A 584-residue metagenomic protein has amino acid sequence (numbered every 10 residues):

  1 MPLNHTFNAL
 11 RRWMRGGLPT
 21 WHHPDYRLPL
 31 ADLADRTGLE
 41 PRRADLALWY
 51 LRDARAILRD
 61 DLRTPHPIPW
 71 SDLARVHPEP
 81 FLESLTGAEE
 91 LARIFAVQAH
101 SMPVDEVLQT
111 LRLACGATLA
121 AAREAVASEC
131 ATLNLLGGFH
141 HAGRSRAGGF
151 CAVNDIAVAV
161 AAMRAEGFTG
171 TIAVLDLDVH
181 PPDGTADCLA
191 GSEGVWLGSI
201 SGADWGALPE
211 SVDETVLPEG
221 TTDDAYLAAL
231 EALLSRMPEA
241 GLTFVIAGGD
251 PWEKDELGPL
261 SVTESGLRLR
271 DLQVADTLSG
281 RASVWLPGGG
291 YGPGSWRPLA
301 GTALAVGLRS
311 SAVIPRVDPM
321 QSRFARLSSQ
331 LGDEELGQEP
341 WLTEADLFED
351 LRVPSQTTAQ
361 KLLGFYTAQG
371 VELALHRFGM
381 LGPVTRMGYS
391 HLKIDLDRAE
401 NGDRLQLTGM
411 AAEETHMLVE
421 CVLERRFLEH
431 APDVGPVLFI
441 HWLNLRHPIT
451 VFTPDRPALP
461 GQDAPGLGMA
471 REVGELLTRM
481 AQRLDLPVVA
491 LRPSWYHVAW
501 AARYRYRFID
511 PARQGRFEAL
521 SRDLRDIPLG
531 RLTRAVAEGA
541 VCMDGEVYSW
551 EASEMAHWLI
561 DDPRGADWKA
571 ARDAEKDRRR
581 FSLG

Functional and structural regions predicted by a protein language model:
M1-A74: N-terminal low-complexity, Ser/Thr- and acidic-residue-enriched intrinsically disordered segments
P2-G16, A92-S322: A general "terminal functional-core" signal
L28-L30, W70-D72, H141-R144, W252-K254 (+3 more regions): Short catalytic/ligand-binding loop motif for oxyanion handling, primarily in non-cytosolic enzymes, centered on
L58-W70, V284-G294, R492-Y496: Acidic carboxylate-rich catalytic motifs and surrounding loops in phosphoryl-/glycosyl-chemistry enzymes
H66-E90: Charged, often glycine-rich, active-site loop that binds/positions anionic groups
R323-R377, Q514-G584: Intrinsically disordered, low-complexity, charge-dense segments enriched in Lys/Arg and Glu/Asp interspersed
V371-R456: A conserved beta-strand-loop-helix scaffold within acyl/acetyltransferase catalytic domains
P432-Y506, A512-R522: Acyl-donor binding region in acyl/amide transferases
